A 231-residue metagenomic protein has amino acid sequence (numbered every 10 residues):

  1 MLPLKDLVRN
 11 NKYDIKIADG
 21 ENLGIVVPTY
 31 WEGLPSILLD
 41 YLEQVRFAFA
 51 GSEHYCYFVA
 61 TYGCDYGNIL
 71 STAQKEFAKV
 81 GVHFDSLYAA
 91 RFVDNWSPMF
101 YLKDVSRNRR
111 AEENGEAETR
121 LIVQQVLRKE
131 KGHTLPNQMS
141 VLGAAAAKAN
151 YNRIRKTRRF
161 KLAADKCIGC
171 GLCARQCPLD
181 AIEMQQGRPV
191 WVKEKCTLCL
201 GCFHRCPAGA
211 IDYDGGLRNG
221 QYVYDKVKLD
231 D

Functional and structural regions predicted by a protein language model:
M1-V8, Y13-V27, W31-I154, D214: FMN-binding flavodoxin-like domain, especially the glycine-rich phosphate-binding loop
Y55, G220-Y222: Intrinsically disordered, low-complexity segments enriched in small/polar residues
N137-T157, G169-Q185: Short, charged low-complexity linear segments at domain edges
L162-A163, I168, L172-W191, G201-N219: Iron-sulfur cluster-binding cysteine motifs and their immediate structural context in ferredoxin-like electron-transfer
K195: C-terminal active-site rim and adjoining tail of enzyme catalytic domains
V223-D230: Active-site-proximal loop/hinge segments that shape catalytic or ion-binding/gating pockets
